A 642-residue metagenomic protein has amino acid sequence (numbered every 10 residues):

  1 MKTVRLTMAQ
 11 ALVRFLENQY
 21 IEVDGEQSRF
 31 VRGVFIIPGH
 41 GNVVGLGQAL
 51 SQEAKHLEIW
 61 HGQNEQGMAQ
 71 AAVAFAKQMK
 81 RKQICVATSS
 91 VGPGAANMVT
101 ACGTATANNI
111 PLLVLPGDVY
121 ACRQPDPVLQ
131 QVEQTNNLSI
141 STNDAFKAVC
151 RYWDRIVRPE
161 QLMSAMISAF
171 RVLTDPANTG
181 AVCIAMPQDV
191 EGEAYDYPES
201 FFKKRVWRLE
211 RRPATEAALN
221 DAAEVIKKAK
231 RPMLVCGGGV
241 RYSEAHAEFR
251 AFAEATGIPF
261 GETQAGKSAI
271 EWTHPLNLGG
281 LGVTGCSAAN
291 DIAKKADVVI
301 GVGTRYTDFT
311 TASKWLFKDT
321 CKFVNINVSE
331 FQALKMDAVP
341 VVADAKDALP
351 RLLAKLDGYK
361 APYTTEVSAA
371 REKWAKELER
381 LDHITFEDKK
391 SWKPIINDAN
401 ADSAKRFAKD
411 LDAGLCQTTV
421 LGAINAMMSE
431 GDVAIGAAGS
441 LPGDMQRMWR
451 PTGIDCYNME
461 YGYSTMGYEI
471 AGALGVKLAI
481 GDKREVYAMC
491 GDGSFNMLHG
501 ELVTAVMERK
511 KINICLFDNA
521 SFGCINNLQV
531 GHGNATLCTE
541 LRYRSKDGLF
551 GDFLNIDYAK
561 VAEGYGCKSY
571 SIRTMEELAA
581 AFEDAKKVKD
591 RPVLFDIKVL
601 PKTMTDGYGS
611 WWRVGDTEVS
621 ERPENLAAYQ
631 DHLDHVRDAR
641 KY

Functional and structural regions predicted by a protein language model:
M1-R5, E330, K360-C416, K598 (+2 more regions): Conserved acidic/glycine
K2-T365, A369, M427-E430, K511-I514 (+3 more regions): N-terminal alpha/beta PP-like core and its mobile active-site loop of ThDP/TPP-dependent enzymes
Q10, S28, S243-H246, R250 (+11 more regions): Conserved structured core elements
I37-L46, L50, E377-I470, V476-A479: Active-site diphosphate/adenylate-binding microenvironment
Q48, V73, D144, R250 (+4 more regions): Active-site phosphate/pyrophosphate- and oxyanion-stabilizing loops and adjacent acidic/basic residues in soluble
E65, N327, A437, D492 (+1 more regions): Acidic active-site catalytic centers that drive phospho-/nucleotidyl reactions and related ester hydrolyses
R123-N137, V283, A333-L334, V341-V342 (+2 more regions): Thiamine diphosphate
A185-D189, G439-P442, K598: A glycine-rich phosphate-binding loop feature that marks nucleotide/adenosyl-phosphate handling sites
